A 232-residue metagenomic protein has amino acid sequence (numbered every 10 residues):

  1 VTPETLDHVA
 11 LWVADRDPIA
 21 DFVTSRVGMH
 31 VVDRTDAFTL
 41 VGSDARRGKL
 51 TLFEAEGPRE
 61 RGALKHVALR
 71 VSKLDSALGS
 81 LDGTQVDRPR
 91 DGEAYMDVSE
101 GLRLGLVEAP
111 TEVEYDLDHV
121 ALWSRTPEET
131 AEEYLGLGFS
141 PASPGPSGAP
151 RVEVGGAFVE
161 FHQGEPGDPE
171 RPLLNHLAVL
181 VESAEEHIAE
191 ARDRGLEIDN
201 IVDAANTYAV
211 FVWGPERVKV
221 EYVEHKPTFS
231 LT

Functional and structural regions predicted by a protein language model:
V1-E4, A10-K49, S76, L122-V159: Core segments of cupin and vicinal oxygen chelate
T5-A14, E56-S80, G92-D97, L117-T126 (+3 more regions): Vicinal oxygen chelate
D21-F22, V27-D44, P58, K65-M96 (+1 more regions): Acidic (E/D-rich), amphipathic helical modules within compact regulatory domains
S43-R46, A55-E56, V154-G156, E165 (+1 more regions): Secondary-structure transition/turn motif
K49-T51, G57-R61, E112-E114, G167-R171 (+1 more regions): A short local loop/turn or secondary-structure capping micro-motif enriched for an aromatic residue
T51, E160, N175-H176, E221: Polar/charged side chains located within well-ordered beta-strands of beta-rich proteins
L78-L122, S143-P146, P150-Q163, I188 (+1 more regions): Vicinal oxygen chelate
